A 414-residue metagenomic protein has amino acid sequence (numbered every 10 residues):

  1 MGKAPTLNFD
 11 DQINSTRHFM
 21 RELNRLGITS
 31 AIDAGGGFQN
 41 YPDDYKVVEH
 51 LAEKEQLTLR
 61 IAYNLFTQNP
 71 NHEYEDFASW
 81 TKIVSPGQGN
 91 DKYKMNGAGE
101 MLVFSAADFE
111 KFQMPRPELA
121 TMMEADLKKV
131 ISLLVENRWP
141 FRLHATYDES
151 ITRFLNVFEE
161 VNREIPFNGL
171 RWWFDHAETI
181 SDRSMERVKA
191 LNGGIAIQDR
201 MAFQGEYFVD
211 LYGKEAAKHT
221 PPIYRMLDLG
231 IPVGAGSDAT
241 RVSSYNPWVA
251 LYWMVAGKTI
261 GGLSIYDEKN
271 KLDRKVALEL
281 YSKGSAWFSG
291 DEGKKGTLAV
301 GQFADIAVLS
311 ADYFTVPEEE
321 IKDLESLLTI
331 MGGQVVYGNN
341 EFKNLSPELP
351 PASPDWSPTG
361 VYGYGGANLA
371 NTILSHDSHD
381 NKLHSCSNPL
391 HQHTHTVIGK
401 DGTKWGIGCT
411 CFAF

Functional and structural regions predicted by a protein language model:
M1-S79, K94-S150, L170-R171, G213-K214 (+3 more regions): Divalent metal-binding segments
I13, R17-R25, T29, P232 (+1 more regions): Active-site microenvironment of metallo-dependent hydrolases
A34, M101, W139-E149, D199 (+3 more regions): Short acidic/histidine-rich active-site segments
Y41-K46, N71, E75, I151-E159 (+4 more regions): Histidine/acidic-residue-rich catalytic or RNA/ligand-binding cores of hydrolases and nuclease-related proteins
N90-A106, N192-A202: Non-cysteine beta-strand/loop elements that form the S-adenosyl-L-methionine
E118-V161, L280-Y281, S289-K295, A299-Y313: Long hydrophobic segments that form regular secondary structure
E160, V188-A196, L229-P232, V255: Glycine-enriched alpha-helix->loop->beta-strand junction motifs that scaffold or abut catalytic
N168-W172, H176, Q204-E215, G234-D238 (+1 more regions): Short beta-alpha connecting loops at secondary-structure transitions that line or flank enzyme active sites
